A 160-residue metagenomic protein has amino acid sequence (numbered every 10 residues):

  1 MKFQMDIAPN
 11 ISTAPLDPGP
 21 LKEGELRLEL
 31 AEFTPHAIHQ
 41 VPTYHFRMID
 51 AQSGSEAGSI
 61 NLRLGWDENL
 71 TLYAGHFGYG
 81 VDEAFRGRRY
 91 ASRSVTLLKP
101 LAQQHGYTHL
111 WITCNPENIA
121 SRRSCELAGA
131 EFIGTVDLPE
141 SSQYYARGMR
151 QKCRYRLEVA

Functional and structural regions predicted by a protein language model:
M1-P20, E158-A160: A short beta-loop-alpha structural element at the N-terminal edge of CoA-dependent acyl/N-acetyltransferase catalytic
S12-L72: Acetyl-CoA-dependent GNAT
T43, L72, H76, R150-K152: Short coil/loop residues immediately preceding or within conserved phosphate-binding loops of NTP-utilizing enzyme
H76-G87, N115: A short, internal acetyl-CoA/4′-phosphopantetheine-binding micro-motif in the GNAT/acyltransferase core
V81, G87-Q104, R123-L127: Conserved acetyl-CoA-binding loop-helix of GNAT-fold acetyltransferases
A102-T113: Conserved GNAT acetyl-CoA-binding A-motif
T113, E131-R147: Conserved catalytic-core motifs of GNAT/GCN5-like acyltransferases
E117-G134: Conserved active-site alpha-helix within GNAT-family acetyltransferase domains
